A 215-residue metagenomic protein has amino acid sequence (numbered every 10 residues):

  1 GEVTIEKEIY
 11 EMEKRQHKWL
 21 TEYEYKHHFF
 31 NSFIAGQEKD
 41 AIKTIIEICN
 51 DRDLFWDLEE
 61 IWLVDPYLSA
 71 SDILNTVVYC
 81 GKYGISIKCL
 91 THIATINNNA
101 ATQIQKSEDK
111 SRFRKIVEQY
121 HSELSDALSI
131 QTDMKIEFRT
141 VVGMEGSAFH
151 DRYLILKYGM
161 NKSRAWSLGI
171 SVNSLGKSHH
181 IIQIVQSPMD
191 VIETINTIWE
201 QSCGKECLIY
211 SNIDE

Functional and structural regions predicted by a protein language model:
G1-E38, F55, D72-E215: PLD/PLD-like phosphodiesterase catalytic module centered on the HKD motif
F29, F33, I45, E60-I61: Generic preference for well-ordered secondary structure
G36-R52: A short, well-structured juxtamembrane/interface segment
E60-D65, E137-T140: Short catalytic-loop micro-motif centered on adjacent basic/acidic residues
L63-L68, H92-A94: Structural motif
